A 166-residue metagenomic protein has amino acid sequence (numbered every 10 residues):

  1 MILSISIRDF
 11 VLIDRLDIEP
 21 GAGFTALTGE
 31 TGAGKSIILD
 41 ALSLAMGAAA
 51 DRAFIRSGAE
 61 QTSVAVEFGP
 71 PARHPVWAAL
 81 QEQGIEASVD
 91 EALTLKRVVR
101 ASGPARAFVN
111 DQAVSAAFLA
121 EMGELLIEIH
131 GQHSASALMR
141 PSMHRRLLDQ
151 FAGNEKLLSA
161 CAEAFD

Functional and structural regions predicted by a protein language model:
L3-F165: Gly/Lys-enriched N-terminal cap/neck module of very large, oligomeric protein machines
